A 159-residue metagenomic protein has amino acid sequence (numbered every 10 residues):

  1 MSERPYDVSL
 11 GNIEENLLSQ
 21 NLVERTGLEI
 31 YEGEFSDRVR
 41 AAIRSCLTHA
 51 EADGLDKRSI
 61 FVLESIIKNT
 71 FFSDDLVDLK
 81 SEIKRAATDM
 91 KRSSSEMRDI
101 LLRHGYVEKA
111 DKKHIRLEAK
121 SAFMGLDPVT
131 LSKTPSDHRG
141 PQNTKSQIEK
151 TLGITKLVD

Functional and structural regions predicted by a protein language model:
M1-G54, R58-S59: Heptad-repeat coiled-coil alpha-helices
V39, I43-L47, I66, I83 (+1 more regions): Generic preference for hydrophobic/aromatic residues in regular secondary structure cores
D53-K68, K113: An N-terminal amphipathic alpha-helical segment
N69-D159: Long mid-to-C-terminal scaffolding/interaction modules that assemble large complexes
